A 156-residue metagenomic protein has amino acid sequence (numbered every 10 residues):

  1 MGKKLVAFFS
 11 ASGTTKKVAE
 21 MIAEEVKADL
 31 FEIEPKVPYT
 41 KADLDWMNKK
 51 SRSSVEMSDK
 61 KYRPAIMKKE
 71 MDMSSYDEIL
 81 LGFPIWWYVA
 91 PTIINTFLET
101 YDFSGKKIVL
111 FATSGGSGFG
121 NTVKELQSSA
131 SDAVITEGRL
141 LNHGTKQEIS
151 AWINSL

Functional and structural regions predicted by a protein language model:
M1-E78, Y88-A90, N95, E99 (+1 more regions): N-terminal beta1-alpha1-beta2 submodule of the flavodoxin-like/Rossmannoid cofactor-binding fold
V26-A28, K106, A133: A structural micro-motif
M73, E99-G105, S129-A130: Short, conserved loop/helix-junction motifs that constitute active-site signature segments in enzyme catalytic cores
F83-P84: Glycine-rich, N-terminal phosphate-binding loop of Rossmann-like dinucleotide-binding domains
W87-Y88, G116: Acidic catalytic loop of the alpha/beta-hydrolase fold
V109-T145: Short, glycine-/small-residue-rich phosphate/pyrophosphate-handling segment
